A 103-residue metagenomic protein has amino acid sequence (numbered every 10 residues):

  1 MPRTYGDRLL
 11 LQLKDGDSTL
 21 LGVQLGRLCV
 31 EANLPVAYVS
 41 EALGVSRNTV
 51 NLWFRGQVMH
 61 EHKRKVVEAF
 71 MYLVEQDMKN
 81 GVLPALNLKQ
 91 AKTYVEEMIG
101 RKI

Functional and structural regions predicted by a protein language model:
P2-A32: A short, Lys/Arg-rich alpha-helix, primarily the initiator
P2-G6, M78-I103: Short, charged recognition helix plus adjacent turn of helix-turn-helix-like nucleic-acid-binding domains
R8, L13-K14, V36, V58 (+1 more regions): Recognition helices and adjacent regulatory flanks at domain boundaries
Q24, L28, A69, L73 (+2 more regions): Charge-rich, solvent-exposed alpha-helical interaction surfaces
L25, V36, R64: Helix-turn-helix DNA-binding elements, focusing on the entry/boundary residues of the two helices that contact DNA
Y38-S40: Short alpha-helical "recognition helix" segments of helix-turn-helix
G44-H60: Recognition helix of helix-turn-helix/homeodomain-like DNA-binding domains that insert into the DNA major groove
E61-N80: DNA major-groove recognition helix of helix-turn-helix/homeodomain DNA-binding modules
